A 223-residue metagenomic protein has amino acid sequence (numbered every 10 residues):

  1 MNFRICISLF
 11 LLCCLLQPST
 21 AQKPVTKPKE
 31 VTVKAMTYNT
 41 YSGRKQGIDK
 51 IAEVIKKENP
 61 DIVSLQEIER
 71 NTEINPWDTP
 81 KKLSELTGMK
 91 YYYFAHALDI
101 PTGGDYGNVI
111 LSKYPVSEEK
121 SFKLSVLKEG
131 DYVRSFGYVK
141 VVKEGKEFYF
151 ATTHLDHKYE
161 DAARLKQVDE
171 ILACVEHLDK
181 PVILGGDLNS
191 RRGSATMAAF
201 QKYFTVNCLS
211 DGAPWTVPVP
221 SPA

Functional and structural regions predicted by a protein language model:
N2, I7, P18-L86, D99-G104 (+2 more regions): N-terminal, active-site-proximal structural segment of metallo-dependent hydrolase catalytic domains
F10-L16: Hydrophobic core
T32-S42, K120, E147-L155: Active-site-proximal beta-strand elements of phosphoester/diester hydrolases
K34-T37, I62-Q66, Y93-F94, I110 (+3 more regions): Structural recognition of the beta-strand scaffold that forms the well-ordered cores of secreted hydrolase catalytic
N39-Y41, E69, L98, P115 (+2 more regions): Catalytic metal-binding/acid-base residues of hydrolase active sites
E67-Y149: Structured beta-strand-rich core segments of catalytic domains in phosphoester-bond hydrolases
V142-R164: Metal-dependent phosphoester/phosphodiester hydrolase catalytic core
Y159-A223: Metal-dependent phosphoesterases centered on the DNase I-like endonuclease/exonuclease/phosphatase
